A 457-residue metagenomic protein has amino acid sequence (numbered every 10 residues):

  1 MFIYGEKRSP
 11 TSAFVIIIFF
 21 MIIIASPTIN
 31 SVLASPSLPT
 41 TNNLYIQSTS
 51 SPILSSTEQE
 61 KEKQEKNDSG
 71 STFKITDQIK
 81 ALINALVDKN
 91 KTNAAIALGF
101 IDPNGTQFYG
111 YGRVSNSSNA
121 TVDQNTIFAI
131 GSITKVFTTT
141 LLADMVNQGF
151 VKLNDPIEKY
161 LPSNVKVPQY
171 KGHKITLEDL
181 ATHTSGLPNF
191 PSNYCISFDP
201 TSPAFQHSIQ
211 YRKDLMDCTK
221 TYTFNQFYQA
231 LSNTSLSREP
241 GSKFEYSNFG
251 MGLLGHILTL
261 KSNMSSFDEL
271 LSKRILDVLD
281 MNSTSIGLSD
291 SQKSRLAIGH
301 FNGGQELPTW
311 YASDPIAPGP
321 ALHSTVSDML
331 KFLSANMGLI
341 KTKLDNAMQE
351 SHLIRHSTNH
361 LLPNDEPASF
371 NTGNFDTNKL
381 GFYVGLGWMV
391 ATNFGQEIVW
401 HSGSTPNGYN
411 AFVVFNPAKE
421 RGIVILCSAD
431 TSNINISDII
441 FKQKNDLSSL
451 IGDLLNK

Functional and structural regions predicted by a protein language model:
M1-R8: N-terminal secretory signal peptides that target proteins for export/translocation
V15-P27: Bacterial N-terminal signal peptides
A25-T41: Sec-dependent signal peptide cleavage junction
P36-L38, T358-G373, I425-K457: Short, gly/Ser/Thr-rich active-site loops of penicillin-recognizing serine hydrolases
T72-I130, N147-K152, Q229-S235, Q305-T309: Short, conserved catalytic-motif segment at the N-terminal edge
N90-A97, S117-L180, L236-F249, A317-P320 (+1 more regions): Short active-site loop at a secondary-structure junction that contains or immediately precedes the catalytic residue(s)
G110, I398-S402, N410-A429: Short, well-ordered beta-strand elements
Q169-S404: Short, surface-exposed loop or secondary-structure junction motifs that flank catalytic or metal-binding residues
